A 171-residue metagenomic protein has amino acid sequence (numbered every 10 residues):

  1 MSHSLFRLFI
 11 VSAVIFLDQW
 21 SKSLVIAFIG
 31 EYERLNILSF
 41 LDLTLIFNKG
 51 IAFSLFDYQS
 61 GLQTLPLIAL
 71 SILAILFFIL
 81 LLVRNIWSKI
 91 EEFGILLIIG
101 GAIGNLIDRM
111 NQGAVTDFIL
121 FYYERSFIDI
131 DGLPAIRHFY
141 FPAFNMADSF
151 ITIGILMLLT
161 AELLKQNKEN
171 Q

Functional and structural regions predicted by a protein language model:
M1-Q171: Alpha-helical transmembrane bundles and membrane-interface segments of multipass inner-membrane proteins
